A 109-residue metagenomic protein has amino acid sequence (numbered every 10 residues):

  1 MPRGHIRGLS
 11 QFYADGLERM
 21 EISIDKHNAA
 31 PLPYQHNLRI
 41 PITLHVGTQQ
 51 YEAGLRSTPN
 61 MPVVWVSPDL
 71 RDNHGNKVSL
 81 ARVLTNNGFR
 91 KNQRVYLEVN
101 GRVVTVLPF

Functional and structural regions predicted by a protein language model:
M1-F109: Acidic, low-complexity intrinsically disordered regions
